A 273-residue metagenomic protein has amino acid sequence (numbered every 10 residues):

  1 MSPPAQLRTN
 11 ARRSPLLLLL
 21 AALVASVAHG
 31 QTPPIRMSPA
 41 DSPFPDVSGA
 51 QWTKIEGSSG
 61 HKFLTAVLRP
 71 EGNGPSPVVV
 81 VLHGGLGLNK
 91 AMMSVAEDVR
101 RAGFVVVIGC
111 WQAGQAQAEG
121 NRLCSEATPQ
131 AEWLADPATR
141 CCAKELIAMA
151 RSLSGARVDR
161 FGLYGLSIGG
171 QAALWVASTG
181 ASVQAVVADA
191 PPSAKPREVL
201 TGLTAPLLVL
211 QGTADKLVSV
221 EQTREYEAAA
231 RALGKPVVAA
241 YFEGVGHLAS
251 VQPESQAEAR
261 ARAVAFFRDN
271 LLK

Functional and structural regions predicted by a protein language model:
P15-S26: Bacterial N-terminal signal peptides
G30-G57, H61-L68, L163, I168-Q171: An N-terminal hydrophobic leader/cap segment in hydrolases
W52-R69, P75-L153: Serine-hydrolase catalytic machinery in alpha/beta-hydrolase-like enzymes
A143-G202: Primarily recognizes the serine-hydrolase "nucleophile elbow" in alpha/beta-hydrolase and SGNH/GDSL folds
L203, V209-Q211, D215: Short beta-strand/loop motif that positions the catalytic acidic residue of the alpha/beta-hydrolase fold
T213-K216, G244-G246: Acidic beta-to-alpha connecting loop that harbors the catalytic carboxylate
S219-A229: Short alpha-helix in the alpha/beta-hydrolase fold that links the catalytic acid
L233-K273: C-terminal catalytic histidine-bearing segment of alpha/beta-hydrolase fold enzymes
